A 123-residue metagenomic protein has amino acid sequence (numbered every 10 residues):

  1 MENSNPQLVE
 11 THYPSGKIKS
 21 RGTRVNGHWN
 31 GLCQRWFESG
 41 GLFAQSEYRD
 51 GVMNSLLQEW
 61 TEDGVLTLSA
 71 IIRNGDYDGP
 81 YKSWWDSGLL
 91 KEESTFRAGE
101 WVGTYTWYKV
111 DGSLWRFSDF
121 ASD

Functional and structural regions predicted by a protein language model:
M1-D123: Glycine/tyrosine- and acidic-biased, solvent-exposed loop/turn segments at the edges of beta-strands
